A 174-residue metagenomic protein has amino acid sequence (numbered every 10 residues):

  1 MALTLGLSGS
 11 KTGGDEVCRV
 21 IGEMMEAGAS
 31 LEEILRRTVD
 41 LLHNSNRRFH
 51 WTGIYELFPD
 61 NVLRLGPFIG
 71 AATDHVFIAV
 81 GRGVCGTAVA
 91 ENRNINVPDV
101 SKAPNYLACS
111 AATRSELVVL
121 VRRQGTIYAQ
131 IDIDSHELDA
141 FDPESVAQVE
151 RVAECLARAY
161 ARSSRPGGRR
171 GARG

Functional and structural regions predicted by a protein language model:
M1-T73, R151, A159-G174: Intrinsically disordered, low-complexity terminal regulatory regions
W51, V118, Q130: Short hydrophobic/aromatic beta-strand element in the GNAT-like acyltransferase core that lines or flanks the acyl-donor
E56-A111: Regulatory sensory and allosteric helical modules in signal-transduction proteins and certain transcription factors
N96, L120, D132: Conserved beta-strand segments that form the floor/walls of ligand-binding pockets within enzyme and binding domains
S115-R122: A short, aliphatic-rich beta-strand micro-motif
I127: Glycine-rich acetyl-CoA-binding "A-motif" of GNAT/NAT acetyltransferases
I131-D139: Short beta-strand-to-loop transition segments that serve as allosteric relay/switch motifs in sensory/regulatory domains
F141-A161: Amphipathic alpha-helical "output/dimerization" segments
